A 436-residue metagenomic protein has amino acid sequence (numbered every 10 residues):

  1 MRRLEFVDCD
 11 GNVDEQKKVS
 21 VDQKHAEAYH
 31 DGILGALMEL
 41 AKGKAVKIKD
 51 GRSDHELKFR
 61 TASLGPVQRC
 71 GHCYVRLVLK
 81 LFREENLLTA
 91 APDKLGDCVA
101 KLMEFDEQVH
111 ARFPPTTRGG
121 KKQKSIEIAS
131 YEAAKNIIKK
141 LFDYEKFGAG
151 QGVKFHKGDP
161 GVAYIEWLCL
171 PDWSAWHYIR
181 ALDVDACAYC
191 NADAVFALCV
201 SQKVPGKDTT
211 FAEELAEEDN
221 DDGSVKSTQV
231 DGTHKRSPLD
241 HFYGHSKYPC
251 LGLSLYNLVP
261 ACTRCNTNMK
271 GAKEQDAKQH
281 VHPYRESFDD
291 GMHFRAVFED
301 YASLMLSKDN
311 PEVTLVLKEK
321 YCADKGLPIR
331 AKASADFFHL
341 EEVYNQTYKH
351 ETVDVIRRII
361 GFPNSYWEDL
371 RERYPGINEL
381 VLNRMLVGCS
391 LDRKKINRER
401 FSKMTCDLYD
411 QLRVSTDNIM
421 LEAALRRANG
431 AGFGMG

Functional and structural regions predicted by a protein language model:
R2-E85, V99, D309-G436: C-terminal, charged low-complexity interaction regions
F6, L37, F82, L95-C98 (+9 more regions): Extended hydrophobic/Leu-rich segments
L95-A192, K247-G252, Q275: Short, charged surface segments at domain edges that flank catalytic/cofactor-binding sites
D185, Y256-P260: Cys/His-enriched microdomains
N191, T263-N266: Cys/His-coordinated zinc-binding microdomains
N191-N257, G271-D276, H280-F288: Histidine-centered nuclease catalytic patch
N268-A335: Domain-level detector of nuclease and nuclease-like folds in predominantly extracellular/periplasmic contexts
